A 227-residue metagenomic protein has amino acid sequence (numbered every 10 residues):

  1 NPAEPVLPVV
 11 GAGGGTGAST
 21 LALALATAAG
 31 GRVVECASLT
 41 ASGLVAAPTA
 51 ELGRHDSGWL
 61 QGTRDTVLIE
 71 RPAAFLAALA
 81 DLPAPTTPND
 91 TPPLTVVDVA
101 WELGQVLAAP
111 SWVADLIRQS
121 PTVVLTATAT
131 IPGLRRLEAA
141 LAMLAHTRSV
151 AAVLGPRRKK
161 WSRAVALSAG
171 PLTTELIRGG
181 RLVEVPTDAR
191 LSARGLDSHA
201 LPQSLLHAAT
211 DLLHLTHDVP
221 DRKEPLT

Functional and structural regions predicted by a protein language model:
N1-L7, A47-A74, H146-S149, G155-P156 (+1 more regions): Acidic-aromatic/histidine active-site loop/patch
P5-A80, N89, L94, V99: Walker A/P-loop NTP-binding active-site region of P-loop NTPases, recognizing the glycine-rich GxxxxGKT/S
P8-G11, V34-E35, V96-A100, V123-A129 (+1 more regions): Conserved beta-strand segments of the P-loop GTPase G domain that flank and frequently precede/overlap
D81-V113, R118: Switch II (G3) loop of P-loop NTPases
W101-G104, Q119-E138, R158-S162: Conserved Switch II/interswitch segment of TRAFAC-class P-loop GTPases
A109-P110, G133-A139, S162-G170, A208-D211: Well-ordered, non-membrane alpha-helical segments in soluble/globular domains
A114-L116, L134-A152, P156, A169-E175: Conserved C-terminal guanine-recognition region of P-loop GTPase G domains, centered on the G4
L154-Q203: Beta-strand-loop-alpha "switch" segments that mediate conformational coupling across diverse proteins
